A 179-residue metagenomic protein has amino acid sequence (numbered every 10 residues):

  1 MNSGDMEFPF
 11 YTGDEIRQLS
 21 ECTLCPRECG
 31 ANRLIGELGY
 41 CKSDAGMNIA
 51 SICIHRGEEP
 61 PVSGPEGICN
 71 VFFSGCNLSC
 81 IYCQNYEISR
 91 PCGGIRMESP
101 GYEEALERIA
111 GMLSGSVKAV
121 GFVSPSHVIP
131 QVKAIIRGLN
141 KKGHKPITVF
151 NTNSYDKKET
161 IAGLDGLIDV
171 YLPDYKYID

Functional and structural regions predicted by a protein language model:
M1-F73, I81, N85-R90: N-terminal [4Fe-4S]-dependent radical SAM core
S63, G67-I68, Q84-D179: Core AdoMet radical
L78: Glycine-centered loop/turn positions within well-structured domains that cap or flank conserved ligand/cofactor-binding
